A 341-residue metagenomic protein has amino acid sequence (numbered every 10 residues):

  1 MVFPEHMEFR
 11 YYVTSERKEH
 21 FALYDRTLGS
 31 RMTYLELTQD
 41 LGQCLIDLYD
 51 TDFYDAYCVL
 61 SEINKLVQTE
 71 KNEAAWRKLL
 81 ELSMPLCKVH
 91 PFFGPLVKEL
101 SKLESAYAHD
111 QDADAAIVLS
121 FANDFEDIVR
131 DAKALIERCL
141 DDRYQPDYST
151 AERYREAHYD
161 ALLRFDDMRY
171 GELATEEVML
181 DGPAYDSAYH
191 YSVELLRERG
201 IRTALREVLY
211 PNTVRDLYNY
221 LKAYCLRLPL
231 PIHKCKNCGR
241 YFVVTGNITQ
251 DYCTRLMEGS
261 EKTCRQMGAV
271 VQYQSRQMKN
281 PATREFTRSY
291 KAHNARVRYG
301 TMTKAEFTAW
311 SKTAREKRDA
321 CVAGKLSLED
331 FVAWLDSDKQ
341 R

Functional and structural regions predicted by a protein language model:
M1-F242, Y273-Q277, P281-R296, K304 (+3 more regions): Short helix-coil boundary/hinge micro-motifs
Y241, G259, V270: Short loop/turn segments at secondary-structure transitions that flank enzyme active sites
N247-M267: Cysteine-rich micro-motifs
E261-K262, Q272-Q274: Extracellular/mature segments of secreted proteins
A323-E329: Short linear motifs in low-complexity, proline-biased tails and propeptides
